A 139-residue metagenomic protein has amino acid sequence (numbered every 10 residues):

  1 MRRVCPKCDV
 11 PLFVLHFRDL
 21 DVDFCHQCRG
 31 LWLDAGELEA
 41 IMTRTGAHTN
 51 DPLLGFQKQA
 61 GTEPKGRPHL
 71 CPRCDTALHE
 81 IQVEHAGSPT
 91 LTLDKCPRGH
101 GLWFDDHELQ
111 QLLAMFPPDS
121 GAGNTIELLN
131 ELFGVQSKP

Functional and structural regions predicted by a protein language model:
M1-F24, L31: The feature marks the first
R2, V22, P68, L93 (+1 more regions): Residues immediately within or flanking Cys/His clusters that coordinate Zn2+ in small zinc-binding modules
C5-C8, C25, C71-C74, C96: Short cysteine-rich clusters marking metal-coordination/redox-active sites
V10, Q27-G30, T76, R98-G101: Short Cys/His-rich local motifs and their 1-3 flanking residues in nucleic-acid-associated proteins and small
L12-F13, L33, L78-H79, F104: Short functional micro-motifs and their immediate structural scaffolds
H16-V22, V83-L93: Short linker/helix segments within small regulatory modules
L31-L33, L38-I41, L102-F104, L109: Short, structured motif recognition centered on aromatic/hydrophobic residues
L38-G61, L113-P139: Short, intrinsically disordered terminal segments enriched in charged and Pro/Gly residues
